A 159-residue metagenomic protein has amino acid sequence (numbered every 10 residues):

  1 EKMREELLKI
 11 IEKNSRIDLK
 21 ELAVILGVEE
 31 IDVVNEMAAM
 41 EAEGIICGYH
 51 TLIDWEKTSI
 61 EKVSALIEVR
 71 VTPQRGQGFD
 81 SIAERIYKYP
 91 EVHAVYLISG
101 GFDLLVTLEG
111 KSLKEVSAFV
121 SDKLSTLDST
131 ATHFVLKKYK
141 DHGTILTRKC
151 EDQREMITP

Functional and structural regions predicted by a protein language model:
E1-P159: A compositional/biophysical signature of low hydrophobicity enriched in polar/charged and small residues
